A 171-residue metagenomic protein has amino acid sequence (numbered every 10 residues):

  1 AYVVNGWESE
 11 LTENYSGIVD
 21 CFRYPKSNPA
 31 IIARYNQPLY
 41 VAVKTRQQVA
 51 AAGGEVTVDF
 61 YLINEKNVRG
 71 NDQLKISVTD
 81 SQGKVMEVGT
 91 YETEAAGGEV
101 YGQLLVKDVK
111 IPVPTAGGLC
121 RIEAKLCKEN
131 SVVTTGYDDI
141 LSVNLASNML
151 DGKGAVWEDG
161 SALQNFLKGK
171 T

Functional and structural regions predicted by a protein language model:
A1-K75, T79, G83-M86: Substrate-binding clefts and catalytic carboxylate motifs of secreted carbohydrate-active enzymes
E55, N71, L104, G117-R121: Extracellular Ig-like/FN3 beta-sandwich strand-entry sites
V58-L62, V109, I122-L126, I140: Buried hydrophobic-core signal for structured, non-transmembrane domains
N64-K66, L105, A155: Peripheral, solvent-exposed domain-edge segments that often transition into intrinsically disordered/low-complexity
D72, E87-G89, L105, V132-D138: Extracellular and select intracellular beta-sandwich modules with Ser/Thr-enriched, small-residue motifs on
I76, G118-K125: A short tyrosine-centered beta-strand micro-motif
K84-T115: Intrinsically disordered, low-complexity Pro/Gly/Ser/Thr-rich segments with frequent PxxP/GP/PP motifs and embedded
L119-R121, E129-T171: Aromatic-Pro/Gly-enriched surface loop or interdomain linker that acts as a lid/target-recognition segment
